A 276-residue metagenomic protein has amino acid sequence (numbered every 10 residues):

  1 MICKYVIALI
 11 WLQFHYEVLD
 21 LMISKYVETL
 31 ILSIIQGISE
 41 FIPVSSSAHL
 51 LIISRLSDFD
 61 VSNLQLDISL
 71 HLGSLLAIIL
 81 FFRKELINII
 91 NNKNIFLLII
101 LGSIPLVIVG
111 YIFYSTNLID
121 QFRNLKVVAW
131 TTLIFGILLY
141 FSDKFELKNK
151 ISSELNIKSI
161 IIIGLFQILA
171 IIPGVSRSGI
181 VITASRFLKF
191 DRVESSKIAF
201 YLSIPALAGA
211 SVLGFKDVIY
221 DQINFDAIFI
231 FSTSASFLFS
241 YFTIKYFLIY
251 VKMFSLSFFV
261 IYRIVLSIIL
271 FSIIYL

Functional and structural regions predicted by a protein language model:
I2-L276: Multi-pass membrane proteins that catalyze or facilitate reactions on polyprenyl-/lipid-phosphate substrates and their
